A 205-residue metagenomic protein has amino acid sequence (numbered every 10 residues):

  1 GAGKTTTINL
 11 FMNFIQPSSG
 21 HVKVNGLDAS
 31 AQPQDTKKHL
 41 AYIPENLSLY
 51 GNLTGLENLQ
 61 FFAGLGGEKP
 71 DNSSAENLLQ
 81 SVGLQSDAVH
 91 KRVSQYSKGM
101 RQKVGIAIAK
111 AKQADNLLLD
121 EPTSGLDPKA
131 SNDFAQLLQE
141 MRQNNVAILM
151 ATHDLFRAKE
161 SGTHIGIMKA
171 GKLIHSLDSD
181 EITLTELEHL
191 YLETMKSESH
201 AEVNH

Functional and structural regions predicted by a protein language model:
M12: Helix-to-loop junction immediately C-terminal to a conserved catalytic motif
G20-A31, D35-T36, H175: Conserved ABC transporter NBD signature motif
Q60, G64, N72-A88: Conserved ABC ATPase "signature" region
L117-D120: Catalytic Walker B motif of ABC-type/P-loop ATPase nucleotide-binding domains
P128-A130: Helix N-cap at the start of a conserved alpha-helix in ABC-type nucleotide-binding domains
T152-H153: H-loop/switch region of ABC-family ATPase nucleotide-binding domains
